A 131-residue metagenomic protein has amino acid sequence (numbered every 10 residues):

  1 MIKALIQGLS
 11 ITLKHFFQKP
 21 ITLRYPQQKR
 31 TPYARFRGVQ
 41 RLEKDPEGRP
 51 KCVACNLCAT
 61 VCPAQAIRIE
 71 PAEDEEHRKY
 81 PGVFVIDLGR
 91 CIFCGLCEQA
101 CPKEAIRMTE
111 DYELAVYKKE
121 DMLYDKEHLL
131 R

Functional and structural regions predicted by a protein language model:
M1-K79, V85, G89-R90, L96-Q99 (+1 more regions): Non-ligating segments of multi-cofactor redox enzymes
